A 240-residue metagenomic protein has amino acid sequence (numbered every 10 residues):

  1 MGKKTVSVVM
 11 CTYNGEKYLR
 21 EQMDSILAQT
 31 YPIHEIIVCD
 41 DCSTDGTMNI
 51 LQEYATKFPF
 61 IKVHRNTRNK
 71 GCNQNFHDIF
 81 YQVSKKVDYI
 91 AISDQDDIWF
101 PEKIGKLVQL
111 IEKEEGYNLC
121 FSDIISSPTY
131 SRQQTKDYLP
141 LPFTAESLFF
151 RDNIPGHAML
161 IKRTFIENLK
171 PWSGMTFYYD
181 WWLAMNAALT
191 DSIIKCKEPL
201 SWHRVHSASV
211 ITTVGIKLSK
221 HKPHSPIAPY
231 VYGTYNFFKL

Functional and structural regions predicted by a protein language model:
M1-H221: Nucleotide-sugar donor-binding/catalytic module of glycosyltransferases that assemble extracellular/cell-envelope
T213-L240: Amphipathic alpha-helical blocks and their helix-capping loop/short-beta junctions
